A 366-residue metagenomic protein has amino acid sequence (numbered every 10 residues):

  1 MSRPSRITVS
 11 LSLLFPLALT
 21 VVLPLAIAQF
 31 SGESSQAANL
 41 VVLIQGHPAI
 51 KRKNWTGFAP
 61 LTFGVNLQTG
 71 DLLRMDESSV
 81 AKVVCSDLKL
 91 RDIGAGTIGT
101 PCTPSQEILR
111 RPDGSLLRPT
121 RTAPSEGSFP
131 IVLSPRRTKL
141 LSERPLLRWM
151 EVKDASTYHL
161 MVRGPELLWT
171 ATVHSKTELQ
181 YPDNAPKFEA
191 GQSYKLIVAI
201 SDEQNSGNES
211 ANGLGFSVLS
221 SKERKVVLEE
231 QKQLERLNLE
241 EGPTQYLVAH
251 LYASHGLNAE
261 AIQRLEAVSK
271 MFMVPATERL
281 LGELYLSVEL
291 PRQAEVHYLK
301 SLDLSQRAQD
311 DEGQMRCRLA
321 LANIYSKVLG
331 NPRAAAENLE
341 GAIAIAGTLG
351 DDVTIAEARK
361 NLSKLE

Functional and structural regions predicted by a protein language model:
Q29-W55, M75-K82, S86-K89, A95-T120: Glycine- and acidic-residue-biased ligand/ion/polar-headgroup-sensing regions
T100-P104, L116-P243: Long, contiguous interaction/recruitment modules in multidomain scaffold/adaptor proteins
L234-M271, E283: Alpha-helical segment of the N-proximal tetratricopeptide repeat
G256, E289, L329-G330, G350: Residue-level detector of the short coil/turn that links helix A to helix B within each tetratricopeptide repeat
